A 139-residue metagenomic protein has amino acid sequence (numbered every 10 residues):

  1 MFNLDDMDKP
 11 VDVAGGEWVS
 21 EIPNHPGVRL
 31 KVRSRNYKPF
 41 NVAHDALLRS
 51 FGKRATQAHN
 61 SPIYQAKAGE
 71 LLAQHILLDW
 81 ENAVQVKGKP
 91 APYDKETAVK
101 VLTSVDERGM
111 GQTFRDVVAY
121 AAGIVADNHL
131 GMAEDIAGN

Functional and structural regions predicted by a protein language model:
M1-G16: Extended acidic low-complexity intrinsically disordered regions
P10, E21-P23, K67: A general structural signal for short secondary-structure junctions and capping/turn motifs
G15-H25: Short acidic-hydrophobic surface loop/beta-edge motif
P26-N139: Short, surface-exposed, charged amphipathic helix/loop patches that serve as local interaction elements
